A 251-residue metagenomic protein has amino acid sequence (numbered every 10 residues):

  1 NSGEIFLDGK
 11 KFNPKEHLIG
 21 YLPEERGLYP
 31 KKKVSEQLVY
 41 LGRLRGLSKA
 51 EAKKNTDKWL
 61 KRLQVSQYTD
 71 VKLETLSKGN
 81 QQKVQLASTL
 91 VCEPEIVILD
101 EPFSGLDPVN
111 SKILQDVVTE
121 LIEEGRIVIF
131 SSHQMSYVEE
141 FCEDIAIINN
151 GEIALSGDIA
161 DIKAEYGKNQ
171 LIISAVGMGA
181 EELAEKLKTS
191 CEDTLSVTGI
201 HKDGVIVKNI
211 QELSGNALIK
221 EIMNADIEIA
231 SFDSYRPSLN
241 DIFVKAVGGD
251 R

Functional and structural regions predicted by a protein language model:
N1-K15: Conserved ABC transporter NBD signature motif
V39, R43, E51-Y68: Conserved ABC ATPase "signature" region
K72-L76: Conserved ABC ATPase signature
L86: Hydrophobic anchor residue at the start of the ABC signature
V97-E101: Catalytic Walker B motif of ABC-type/P-loop ATPase nucleotide-binding domains
D116-N209: ABC transporter nucleotide-binding domain
